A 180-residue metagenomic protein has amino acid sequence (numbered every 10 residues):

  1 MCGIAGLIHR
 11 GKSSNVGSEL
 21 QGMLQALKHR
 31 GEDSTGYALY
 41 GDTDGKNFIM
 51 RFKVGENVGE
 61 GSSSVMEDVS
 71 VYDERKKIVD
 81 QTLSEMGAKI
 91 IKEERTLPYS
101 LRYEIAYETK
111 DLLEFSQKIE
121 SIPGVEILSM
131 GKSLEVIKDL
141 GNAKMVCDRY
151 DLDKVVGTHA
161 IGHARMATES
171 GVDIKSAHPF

Functional and structural regions predicted by a protein language model:
M1-F180: N-terminal segments that mediate ammonia production and transfer in glutamine-dependent amidotransferase systems
